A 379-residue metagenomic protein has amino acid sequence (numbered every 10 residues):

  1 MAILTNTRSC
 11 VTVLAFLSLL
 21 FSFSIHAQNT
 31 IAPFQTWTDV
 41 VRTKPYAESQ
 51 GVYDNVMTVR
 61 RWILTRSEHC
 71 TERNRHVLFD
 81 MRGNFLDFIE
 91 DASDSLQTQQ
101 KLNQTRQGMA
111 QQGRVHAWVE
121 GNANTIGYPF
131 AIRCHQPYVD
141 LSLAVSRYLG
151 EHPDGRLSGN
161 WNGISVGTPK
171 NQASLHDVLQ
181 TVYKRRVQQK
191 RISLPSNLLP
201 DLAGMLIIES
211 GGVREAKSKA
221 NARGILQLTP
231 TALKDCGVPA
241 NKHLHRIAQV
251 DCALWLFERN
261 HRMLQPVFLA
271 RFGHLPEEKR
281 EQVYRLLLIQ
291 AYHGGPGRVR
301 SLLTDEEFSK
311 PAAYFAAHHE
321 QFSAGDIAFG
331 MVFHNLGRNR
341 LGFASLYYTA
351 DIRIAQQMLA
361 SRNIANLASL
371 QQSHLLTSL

Functional and structural regions predicted by a protein language model:
A2-K217, T231, D251, W255-E281 (+1 more regions): Cell-wall glycan-active module
A216-D235: Short, surface-exposed glycine/acidic/tryptophan-bearing loops
A222, L244, E277-Q282: A glycine-rich, coil/turn loop motif that links secondary-structure elements
G237-N241, P276-E277: Short secondary-structure capping micro-motifs at structural edges
P239-Q249: A short, structured beta-strand-centered segment in the mid-to-C-terminal lobe of catalytic cores from group-transfer
R285: Conserved glycosyltransferase catalytic-site signature
